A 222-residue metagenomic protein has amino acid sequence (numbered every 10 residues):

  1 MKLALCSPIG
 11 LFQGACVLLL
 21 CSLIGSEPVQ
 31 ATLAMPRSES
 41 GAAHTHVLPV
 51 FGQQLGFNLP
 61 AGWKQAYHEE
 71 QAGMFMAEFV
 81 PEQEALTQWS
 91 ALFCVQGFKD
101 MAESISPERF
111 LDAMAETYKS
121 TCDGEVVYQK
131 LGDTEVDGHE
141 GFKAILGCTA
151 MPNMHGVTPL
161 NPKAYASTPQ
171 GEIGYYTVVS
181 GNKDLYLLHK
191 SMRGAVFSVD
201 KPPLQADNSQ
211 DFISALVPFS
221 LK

Functional and structural regions predicted by a protein language model:
M1-I9: N-terminal secretory signal peptides that target proteins for export/translocation
Q13-L23: Bacterial N-terminal signal peptides
L18, P28-V29: Cleavable N-terminal signal peptides
L33-F75: N-terminal "mature-domain start" segment
G62-S106: Secretory pathway targeting signatures of secreted, lumenal, and periplasmic proteins
S90, C94-G132: Surface-exposed acidic loop/strand-edge motifs in secreted or periplasmic proteins that form small linear binding
T117-T177: Signature of long, low-cysteine stretches enriched in small and polar/charged residues
N182-K222: Surface-exposed amphipathic alpha-helical segments
